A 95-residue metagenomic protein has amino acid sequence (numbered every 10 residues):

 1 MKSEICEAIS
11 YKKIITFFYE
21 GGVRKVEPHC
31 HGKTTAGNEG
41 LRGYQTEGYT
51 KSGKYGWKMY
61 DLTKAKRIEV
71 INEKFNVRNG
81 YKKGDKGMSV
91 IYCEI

Functional and structural regions predicted by a protein language model:
M1-I95: Core beta-strand-centered patch of the WYL/Sm-like small regulatory domain
